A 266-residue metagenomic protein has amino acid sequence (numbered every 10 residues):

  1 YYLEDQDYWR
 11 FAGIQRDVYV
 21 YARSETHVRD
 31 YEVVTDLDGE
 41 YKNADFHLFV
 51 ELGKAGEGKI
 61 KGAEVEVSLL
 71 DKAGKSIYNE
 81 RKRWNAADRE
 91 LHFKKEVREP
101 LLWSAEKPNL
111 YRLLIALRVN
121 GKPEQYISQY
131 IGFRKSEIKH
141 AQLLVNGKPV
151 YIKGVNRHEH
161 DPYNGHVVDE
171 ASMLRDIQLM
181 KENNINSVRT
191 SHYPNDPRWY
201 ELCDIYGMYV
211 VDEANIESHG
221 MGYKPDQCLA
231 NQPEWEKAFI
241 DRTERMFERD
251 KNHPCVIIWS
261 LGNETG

Functional and structural regions predicted by a protein language model:
Y1-L202, Y206-V210, R242, I257-I258: Secreted/periplasmic carbohydrate-active enzymes, especially glycoside hydrolases
Y8, Q178, E234, F247-R249: Short, flexible, glycine/charge-rich loop motifs used to bind or transfer phosphoryl groups or to couple energy/partner
I152-K153, S218-D241: Active-site-adjacent "subsite" loops/lids of carbohydrate-active enzymes
H158-Y163, E217-Y223: Conserved radical SAM core fold
D161, S191, Q227, N231 (+1 more regions): Conserved short-loop catalytic and cofactor-binding motifs
P194-D196, I216-H219, N263-G266: Solvent-exposed loop/turn segments at secondary-structure junctions within structured extracellular/periplasmic domains
R242-G266: Active-site groove signature of glycoside hydrolases
